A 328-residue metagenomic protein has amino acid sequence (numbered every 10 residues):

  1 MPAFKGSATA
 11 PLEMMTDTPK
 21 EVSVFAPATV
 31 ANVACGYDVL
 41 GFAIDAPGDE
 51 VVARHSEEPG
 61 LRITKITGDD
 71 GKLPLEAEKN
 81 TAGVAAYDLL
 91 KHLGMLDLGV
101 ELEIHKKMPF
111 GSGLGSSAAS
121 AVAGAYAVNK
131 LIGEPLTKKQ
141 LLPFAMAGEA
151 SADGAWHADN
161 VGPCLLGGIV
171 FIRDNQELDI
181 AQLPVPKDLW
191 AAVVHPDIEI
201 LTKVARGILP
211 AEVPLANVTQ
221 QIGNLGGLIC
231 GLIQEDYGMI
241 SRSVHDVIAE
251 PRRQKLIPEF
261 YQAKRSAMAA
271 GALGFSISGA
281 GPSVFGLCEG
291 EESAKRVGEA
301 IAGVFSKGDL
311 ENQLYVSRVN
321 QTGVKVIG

Functional and structural regions predicted by a protein language model:
P2-G6, P11-S112, K130-L136, G167 (+2 more regions): ATP-binding N-lobe of GHMP and related small-molecule kinases
F4, M14, L96-L178: Gly/Ser-rich oxyanion-binding loop with an adjacent helix/lid that shapes the negatively charged ligand pocket
R54, C164-N175, G286-E289, I327-G328: Short beta-strand-to-turn element immediately C-terminal to the catalytic PLP-Schiff-base lysine in fold type I
P59-R62, T202, E292-V297: Short, conserved charged micro-motifs
N80-H92, L225, A263-S266, A300-I301: Short, well-ordered amphipathic alpha-helical segments that serve as non-catalytic structural scaffolds within diverse
V193-K255: Active-site rim beta-loop-alpha module in soluble metabolic enzymes
L232-G328: Glycine-rich, charge-dense phosphate/pyrophosphate-binding loop(s) and the adjacent flexible "lid"/catalytic subdomain
